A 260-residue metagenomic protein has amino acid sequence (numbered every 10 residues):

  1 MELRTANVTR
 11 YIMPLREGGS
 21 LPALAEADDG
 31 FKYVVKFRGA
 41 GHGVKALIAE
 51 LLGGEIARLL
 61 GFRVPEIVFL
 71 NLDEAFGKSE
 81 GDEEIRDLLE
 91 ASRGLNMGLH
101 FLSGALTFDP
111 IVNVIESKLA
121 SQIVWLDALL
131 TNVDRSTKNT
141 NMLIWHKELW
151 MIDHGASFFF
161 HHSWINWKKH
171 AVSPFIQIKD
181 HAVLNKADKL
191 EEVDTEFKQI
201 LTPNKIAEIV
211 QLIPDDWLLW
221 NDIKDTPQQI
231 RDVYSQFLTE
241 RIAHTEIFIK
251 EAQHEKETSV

Functional and structural regions predicted by a protein language model:
M1-V260: Phosphate/dinucleotide-binding and metal-coordinating scaffold of catalytic cores in nucleotide-dependent enzymes
